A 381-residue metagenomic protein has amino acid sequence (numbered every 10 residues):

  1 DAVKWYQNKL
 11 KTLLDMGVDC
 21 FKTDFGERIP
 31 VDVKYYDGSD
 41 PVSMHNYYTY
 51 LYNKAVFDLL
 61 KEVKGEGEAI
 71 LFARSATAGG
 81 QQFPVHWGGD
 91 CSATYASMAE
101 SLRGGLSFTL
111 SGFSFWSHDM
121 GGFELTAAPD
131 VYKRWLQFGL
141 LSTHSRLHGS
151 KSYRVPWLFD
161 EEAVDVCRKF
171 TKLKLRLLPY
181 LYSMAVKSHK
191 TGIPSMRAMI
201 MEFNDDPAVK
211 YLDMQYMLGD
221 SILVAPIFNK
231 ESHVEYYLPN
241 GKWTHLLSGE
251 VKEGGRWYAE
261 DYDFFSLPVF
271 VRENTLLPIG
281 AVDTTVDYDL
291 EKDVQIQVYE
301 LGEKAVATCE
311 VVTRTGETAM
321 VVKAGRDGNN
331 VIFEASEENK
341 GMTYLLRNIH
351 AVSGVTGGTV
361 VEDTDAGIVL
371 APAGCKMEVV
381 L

Functional and structural regions predicted by a protein language model:
D1-L51, A55-G65, F72-R74, M120: Substrate-binding cleft of carbohydrate-active enzyme catalytic domains
V3-Q7, N46-Y50, Y95, A99 (+2 more regions): Non-membrane alpha-helical structural segments and their capping/turn regions in soluble enzymes
D40-Y48, D90-A93, K169, L173 (+1 more regions): Conserved aromatic-histidine-acidic binding/catalytic patches
F57-A69, A76-W87, E100, G104 (+2 more regions): Catalytic core of carbohydrate-active enzymes
V355: Extracellular attachment/recognition segments
G358-T359: Small-residue (G/S/T/A) turn/hinge positions that recur once per unit in extracellular repeat modules
P372-L381: Surface-exposed interaction regions enriched in Ser/Thr/Asp/Glu that occur as long low-complexity tracts or repetitive
